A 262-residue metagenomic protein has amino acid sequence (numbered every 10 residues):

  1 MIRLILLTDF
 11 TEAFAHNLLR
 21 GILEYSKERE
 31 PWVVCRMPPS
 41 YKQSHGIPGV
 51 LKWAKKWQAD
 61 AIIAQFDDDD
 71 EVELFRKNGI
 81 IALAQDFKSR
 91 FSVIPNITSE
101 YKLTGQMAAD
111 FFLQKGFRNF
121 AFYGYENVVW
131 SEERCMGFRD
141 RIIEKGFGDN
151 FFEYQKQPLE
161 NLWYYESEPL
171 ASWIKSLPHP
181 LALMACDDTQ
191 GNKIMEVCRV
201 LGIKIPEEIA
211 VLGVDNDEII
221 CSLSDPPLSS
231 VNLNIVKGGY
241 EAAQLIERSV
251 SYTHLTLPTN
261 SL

Functional and structural regions predicted by a protein language model:
M1-A61, D70-L262: Bacterial carbohydrate/catabolite-sensing allosteric modules
